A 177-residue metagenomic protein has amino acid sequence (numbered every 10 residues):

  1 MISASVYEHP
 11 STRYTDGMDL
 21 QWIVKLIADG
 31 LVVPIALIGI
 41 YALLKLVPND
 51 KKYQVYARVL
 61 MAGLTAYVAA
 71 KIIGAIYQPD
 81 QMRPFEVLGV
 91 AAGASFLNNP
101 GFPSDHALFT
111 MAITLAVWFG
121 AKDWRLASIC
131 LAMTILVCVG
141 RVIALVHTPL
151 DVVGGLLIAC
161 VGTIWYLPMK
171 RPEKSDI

Functional and structural regions predicted by a protein language model:
M1-L37, Q54, A70-N99, I177: N-terminal transmembrane-helix/juxtamembrane module of multi-pass inner/ER membrane proteins
D16-I23, K51, W118-R125: Juxtamembrane loop-transmembrane helix junctions in multi-pass integral membrane proteins, especially the extracellular
D19-I23, K52, Y56, L60 (+2 more regions): Hydrophobic, aromatic-rich alpha-helical transmembrane segments and their membrane-interface anchor motifs
G30, P34, V59-K71, V152 (+2 more regions): Alpha-helical transmembrane spans of integral membrane proteins, capturing the lipid-embedded, hydrophobic core of TM
I40-A69: Interfacial segments of alpha-helical transmembrane regions
Y41-K45, A70-Q78, W118, T163-R171: Membrane-water interface at transmembrane helix exits
L60-A75, A127-R141: Small-polar-interrupted transmembrane alpha-helices in polytopic inner-membrane proteins
G93-I177: Membrane-embedded catalytic cores of phosphoryl/pyrophosphoryl-handling enzymes
